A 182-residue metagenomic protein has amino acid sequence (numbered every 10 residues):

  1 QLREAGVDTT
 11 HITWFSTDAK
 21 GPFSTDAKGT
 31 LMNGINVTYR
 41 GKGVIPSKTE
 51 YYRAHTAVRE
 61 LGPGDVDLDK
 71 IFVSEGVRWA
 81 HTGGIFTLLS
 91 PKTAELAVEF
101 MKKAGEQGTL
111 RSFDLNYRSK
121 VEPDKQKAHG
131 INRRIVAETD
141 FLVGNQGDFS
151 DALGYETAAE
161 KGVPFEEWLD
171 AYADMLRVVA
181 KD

Functional and structural regions predicted by a protein language model:
Q1-G84: Conserved N-terminal subdomain of the carbohydrate kinase-like
R3, K102-E106, V136: Anion (oxyanion) recognition and catalysis
T9, R111-S112, V143: Hydrophobic beta-strand scaffold residues
A54, I85, N116-K120, G147-F149: Active-site beta-loop-alpha junctions enriched in small/polar residues
V58-R59, L88-L89, S119-E122, D151: Short, small-residue-enriched loops and turns at beta-alpha junctions that line or gate enzyme active sites
E60-L68, E95-E99, Q126-I131, D170-D174: Active-site glycine-rich loop that binds ribose-phosphate moieties when present
V98-G105, A180: Surface-exposed amphipathic alpha-helices with a cationic face
Q107, V121-D182: Conserved phosphate/ATP/ADP-binding segment of small-molecule kinases
